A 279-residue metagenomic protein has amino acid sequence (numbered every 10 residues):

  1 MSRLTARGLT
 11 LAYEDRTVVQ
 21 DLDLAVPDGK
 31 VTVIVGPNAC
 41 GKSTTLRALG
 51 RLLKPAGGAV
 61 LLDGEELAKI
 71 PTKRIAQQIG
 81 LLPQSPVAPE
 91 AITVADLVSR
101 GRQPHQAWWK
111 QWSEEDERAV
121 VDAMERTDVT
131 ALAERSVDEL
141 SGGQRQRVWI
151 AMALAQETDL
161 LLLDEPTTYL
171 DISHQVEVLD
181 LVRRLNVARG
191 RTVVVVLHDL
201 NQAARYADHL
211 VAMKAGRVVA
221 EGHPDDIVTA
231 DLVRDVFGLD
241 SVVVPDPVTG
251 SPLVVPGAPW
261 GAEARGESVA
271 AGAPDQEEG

Functional and structural regions predicted by a protein language model:
L4, V19-D21: Conserved structural motif at the start of ABC-family nucleotide-binding domains
V35-P37: The feature captures the beta-strand-to-loop junction immediately N-terminal to the Walker
G50: Helix-to-loop junction immediately C-terminal to a conserved catalytic motif
G58-E66, I75: Conserved ABC transporter NBD signature motif
S99, E114-L132: Conserved ABC ATPase "signature" region
Q111, S136-L140, Q144: Conserved ABC ATPase signature
L161-E165: Catalytic Walker B motif of ABC-type/P-loop ATPase nucleotide-binding domains
